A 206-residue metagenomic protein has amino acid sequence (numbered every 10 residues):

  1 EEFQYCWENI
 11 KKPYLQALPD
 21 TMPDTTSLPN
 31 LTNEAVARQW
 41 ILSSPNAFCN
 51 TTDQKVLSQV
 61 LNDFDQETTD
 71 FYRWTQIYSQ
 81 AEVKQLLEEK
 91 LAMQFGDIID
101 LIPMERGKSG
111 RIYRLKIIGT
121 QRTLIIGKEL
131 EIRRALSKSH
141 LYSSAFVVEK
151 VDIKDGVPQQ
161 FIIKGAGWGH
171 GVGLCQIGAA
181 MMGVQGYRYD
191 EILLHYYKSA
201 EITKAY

Functional and structural regions predicted by a protein language model:
E1-Y206: Conserved, single-site charged/polar hotspot
